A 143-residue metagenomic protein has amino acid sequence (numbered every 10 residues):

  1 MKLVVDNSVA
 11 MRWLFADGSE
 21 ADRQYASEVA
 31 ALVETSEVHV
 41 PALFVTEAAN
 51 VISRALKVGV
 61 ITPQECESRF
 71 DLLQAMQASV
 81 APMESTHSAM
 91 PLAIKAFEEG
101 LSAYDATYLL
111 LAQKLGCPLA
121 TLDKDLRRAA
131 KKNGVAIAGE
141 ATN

Functional and structural regions predicted by a protein language model:
M1-L43, A55-E67, N133: Short, well-structured N-terminal submotif of metal-dependent ribonuclease cores
K2, L109-N143: Acidic, PIN/NYN-like endoribonuclease modules and their adjacent C-terminal/linker elements
A30, I52, A93, L109 (+1 more regions): Short glycine-/small-residue-rich flexible loop motifs, especially phosphate/cofactor-binding loops
V38, A75-S79, K131: Generic secondary-structure signature for well-ordered alpha-helical cores
L43, A49-A81, T86-P91: Active-site-proximal, substrate-binding regions of enzyme catalytic domains and RNA-binding/basic surfaces
R54-A55, L72, K95, L111 (+1 more regions): Residues within well-ordered alpha helices
A75-P118, L122-K124: Active-site neighborhoods of divalent-metal-dependent phosphate/nucleic-acid chemistry enzymes
